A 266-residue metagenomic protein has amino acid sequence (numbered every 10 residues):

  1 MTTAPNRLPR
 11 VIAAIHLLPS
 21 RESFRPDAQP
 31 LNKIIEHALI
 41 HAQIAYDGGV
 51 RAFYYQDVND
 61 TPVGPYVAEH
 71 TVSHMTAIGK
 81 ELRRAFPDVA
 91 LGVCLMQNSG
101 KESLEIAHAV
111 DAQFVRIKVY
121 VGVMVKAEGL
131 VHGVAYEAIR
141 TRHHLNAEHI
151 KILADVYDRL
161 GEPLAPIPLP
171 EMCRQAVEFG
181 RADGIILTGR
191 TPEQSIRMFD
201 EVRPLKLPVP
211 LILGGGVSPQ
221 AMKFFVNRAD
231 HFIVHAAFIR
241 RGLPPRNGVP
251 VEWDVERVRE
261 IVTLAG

Functional and structural regions predicted by a protein language model:
T2-P30, L145-L160: N-terminal small/glycine-rich loop or linker at the start of catalytic domains across soluble metabolic enzymes
V11-I15, F53-Y55, L91-L95, V115-I117 (+4 more regions): Hydrophobic faces of well-ordered beta-strands that scaffold small-molecule active sites in alpha/beta enzyme cores
A14, G64-V93, G133-I152, I196-S218 (+1 more regions): Alpha-helix-loop-beta-strand connector modules within alpha/beta enzyme cores
A28-H41, L95-E102: Glycine-rich anion/phosphate-binding loops
R51-H74, G122-A127, A182-S195, G242-L243: Glycine-rich, proline-tolerant flexible connector loops at the mouths of alpha/beta enzymes
N98-V110, M172, P204-L207, L213 (+1 more regions): Catalytic cores of alpha/beta
K101, E105-A182: Conserved anion-binding
R140, S218-K223, N227-G266: Alpha/beta catalytic cores of nucleotide-metabolism and tRNA/nucleoside-modifying enzymes
